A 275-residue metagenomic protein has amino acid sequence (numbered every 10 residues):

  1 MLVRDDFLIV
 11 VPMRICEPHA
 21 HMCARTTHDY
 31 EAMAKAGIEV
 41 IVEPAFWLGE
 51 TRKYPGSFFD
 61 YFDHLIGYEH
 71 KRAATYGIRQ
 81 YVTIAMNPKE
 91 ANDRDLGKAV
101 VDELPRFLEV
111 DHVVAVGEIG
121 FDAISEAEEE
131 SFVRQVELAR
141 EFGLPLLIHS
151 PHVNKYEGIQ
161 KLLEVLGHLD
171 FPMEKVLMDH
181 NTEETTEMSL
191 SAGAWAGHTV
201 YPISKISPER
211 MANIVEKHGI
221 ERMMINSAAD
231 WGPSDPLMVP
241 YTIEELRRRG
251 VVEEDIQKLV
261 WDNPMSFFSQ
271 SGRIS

Functional and structural regions predicted by a protein language model:
L2-F142, I148, V153, Q160-K161 (+2 more regions): Mid-domain alpha/beta scaffold segments of enzyme catalytic cores
L2-I9, P240-S275: Mid-to-C-terminal alpha-helical segments outside catalytic/metal-binding sites
H28, E157, E209, L237 (+3 more regions): Conserved active-site and cofactor/substrate-binding residues in soluble primary-metabolism enzymes
A45-G49, V200-K205, A229-D230: Short, acidic/turn-prone active-site loops that include or flank metal/cofactor- and phosphate-binding residues
T51-K53, K205-A212, P233-D235: Short, charged, surface-exposed secondary-structure boundary motifs
A74-Y76, H168-P172, K217-G219, R248-E254: Short helix-capping segments at alpha-helix termini
V133-K217, E221-M224: Catalytic pocket-lining loop regions of alpha/beta-barrel enzymes, especially the amidohydrolase/enolase/GH5 lineages
H218-P236, I256: Short acidic/histidine-rich active-site segments
